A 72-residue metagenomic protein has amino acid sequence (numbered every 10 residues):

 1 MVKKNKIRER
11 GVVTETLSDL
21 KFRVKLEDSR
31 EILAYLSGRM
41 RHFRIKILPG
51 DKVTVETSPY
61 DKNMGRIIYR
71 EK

Functional and structural regions predicted by a protein language model:
M1-K72: Exposed beta-strand/loop interface patches that mediate assembly or binding
